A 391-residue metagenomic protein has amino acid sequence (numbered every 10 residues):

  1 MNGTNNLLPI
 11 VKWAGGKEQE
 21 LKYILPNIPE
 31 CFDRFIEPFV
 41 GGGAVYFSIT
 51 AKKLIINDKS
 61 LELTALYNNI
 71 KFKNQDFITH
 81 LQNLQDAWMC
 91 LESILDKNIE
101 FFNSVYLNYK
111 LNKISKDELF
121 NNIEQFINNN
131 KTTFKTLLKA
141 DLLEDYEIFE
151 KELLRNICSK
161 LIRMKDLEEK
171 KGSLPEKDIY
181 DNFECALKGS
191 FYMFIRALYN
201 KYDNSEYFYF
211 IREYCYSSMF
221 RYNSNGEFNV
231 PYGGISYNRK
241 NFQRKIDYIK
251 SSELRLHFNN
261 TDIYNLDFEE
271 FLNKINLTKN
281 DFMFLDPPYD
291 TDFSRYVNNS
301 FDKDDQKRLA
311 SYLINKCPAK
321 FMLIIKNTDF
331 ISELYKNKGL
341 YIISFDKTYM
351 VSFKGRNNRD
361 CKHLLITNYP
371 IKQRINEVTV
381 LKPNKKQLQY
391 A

Functional and structural regions predicted by a protein language model:
M1-I36, A44-V45, I49: S-adenosyl-L-methionine
E18, G42-V45, S60-L63, F72 (+6 more regions): Short, solvent-exposed loop/turn segments at secondary-structure junctions
I24-N27, F35-I49, K53-L61, Y209-Y216 (+4 more regions): Conserved proline-anchored active-site loop of SAM-dependent methyltransferases that bridges a beta-strand
Y46-T50, K274, I331-N337: Short loop/helix-cap segments at secondary-structure boundaries that form the rim of catalytic
K53-F258, Y390: Class I S-adenosyl-L-methionine-dependent methyltransferase module
Y237-K316, K320: Conserved mid-sequence domains
D290-F293, V297-A391: Long, positively charged, glycine-interspersed low-complexity recognition regions
